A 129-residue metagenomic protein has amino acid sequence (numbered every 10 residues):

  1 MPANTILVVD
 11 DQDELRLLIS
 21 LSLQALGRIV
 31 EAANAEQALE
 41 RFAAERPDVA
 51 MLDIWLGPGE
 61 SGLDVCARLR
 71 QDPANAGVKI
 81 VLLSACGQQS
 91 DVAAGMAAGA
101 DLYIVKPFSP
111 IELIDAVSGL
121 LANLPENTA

Functional and structural regions predicted by a protein language model:
P2, R46-D48, A74-K79: His-Asp phosphorelay/catalytic-motif detector in bacterial-type signaling
D13-V30: Two-component/phosphorelay signaling modules centered on CheY-like receiver
E31-V49: Acidic, metal-coordinating helix/loop segments flanking the phosphotransfer/catalytic sites of two-component signaling
N34, E60-D64: Acidic catalytic/metal-coordinating carboxylates
E40, L63-A76: Short amphipathic alpha-helix used as the core "switch/output" element in two-component signaling
D64, G87-L102, D115: Alpha4 helix (beta4-alpha4-beta5 surface) of REC/receiver domains from two-component response regulators
F108-V117: C-terminal output helix
